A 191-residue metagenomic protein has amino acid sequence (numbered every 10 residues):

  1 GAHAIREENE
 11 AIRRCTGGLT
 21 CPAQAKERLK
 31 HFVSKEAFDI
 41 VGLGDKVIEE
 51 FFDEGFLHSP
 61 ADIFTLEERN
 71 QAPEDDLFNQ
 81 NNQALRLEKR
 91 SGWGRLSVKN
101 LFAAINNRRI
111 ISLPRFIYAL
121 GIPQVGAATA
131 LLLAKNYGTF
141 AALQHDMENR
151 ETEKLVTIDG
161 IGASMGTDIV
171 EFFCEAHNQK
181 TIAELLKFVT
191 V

Functional and structural regions predicted by a protein language model:
G1-V191: Accessory alpha-helical DNA-binding modules that contact the DNA backbone or grooves
